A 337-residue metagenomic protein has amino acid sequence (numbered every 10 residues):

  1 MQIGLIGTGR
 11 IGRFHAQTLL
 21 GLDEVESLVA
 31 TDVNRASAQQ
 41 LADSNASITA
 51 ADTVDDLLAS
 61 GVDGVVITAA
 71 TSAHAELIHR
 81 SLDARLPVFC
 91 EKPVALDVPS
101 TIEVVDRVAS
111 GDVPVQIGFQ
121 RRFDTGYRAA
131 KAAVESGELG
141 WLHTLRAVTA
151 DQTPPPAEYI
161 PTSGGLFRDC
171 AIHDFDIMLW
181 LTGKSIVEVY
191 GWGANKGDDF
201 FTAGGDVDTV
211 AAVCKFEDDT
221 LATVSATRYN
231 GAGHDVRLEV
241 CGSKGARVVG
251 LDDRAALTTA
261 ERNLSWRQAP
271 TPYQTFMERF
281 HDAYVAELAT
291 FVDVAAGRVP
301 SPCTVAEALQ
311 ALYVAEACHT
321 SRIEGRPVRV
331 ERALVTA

Functional and structural regions predicted by a protein language model:
M1-N45: N-terminal Rossmann-like dinucleotide-binding module
H15, T49-R107: Beta-loop-alpha module in the N-terminal Rossmann-like domain of NAD(P)-dependent dehydrogenases, especially those
L20, G64-V66, E217, T290-A337: C-terminal helix-rich "cap/oligomerization" subdomain common to oxidoreductases
I67, C90, V115-I117, R146 (+2 more regions): Hydrophobic residues in well-ordered beta-strands that form the structural core
S72, A95-P156: A contiguous active-site-proximal alpha/beta segment in oxidoreductase catalytic domains
A157-L221, S225-A232, A306: Rossmann-like dinucleotide-binding domain that binds NAD(P)(H)
T202-A203, E217-A286, T304: NAD(P)-dinucleotide binding in Rossmann-like oxidoreductases
